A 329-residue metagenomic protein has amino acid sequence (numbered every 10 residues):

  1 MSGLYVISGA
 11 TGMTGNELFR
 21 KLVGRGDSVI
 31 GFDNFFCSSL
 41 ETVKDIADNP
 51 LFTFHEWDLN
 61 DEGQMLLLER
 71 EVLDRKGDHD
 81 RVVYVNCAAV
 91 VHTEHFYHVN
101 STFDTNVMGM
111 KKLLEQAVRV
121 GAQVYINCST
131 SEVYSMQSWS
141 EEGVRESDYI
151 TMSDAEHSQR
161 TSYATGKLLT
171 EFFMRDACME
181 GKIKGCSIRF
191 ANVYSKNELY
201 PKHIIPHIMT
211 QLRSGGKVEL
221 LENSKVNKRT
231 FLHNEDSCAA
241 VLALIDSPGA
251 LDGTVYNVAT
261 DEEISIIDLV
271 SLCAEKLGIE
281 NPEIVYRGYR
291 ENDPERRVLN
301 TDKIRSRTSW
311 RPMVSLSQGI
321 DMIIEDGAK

Functional and structural regions predicted by a protein language model:
L4-Y5, L18, L212-K329: C-terminal substrate-binding subdomain of Rossmann-fold SDR/epimerase-dehydratase oxidoreductases
Y5-G24: N-terminal Rossmann NAD(P)H-binding glycine-rich loop of SDR-like oxidoreductase domains
S8, R81-C87, N127, N257: Rossmann-fold scaffold of SDR-type NAD(P)-dependent oxidoreductases
D48-E62: Rossmann-fold cofactor-recognition segment
L59-T105: NAD(P)H-binding glycine-rich loop region in Rossmannoid oxidoreductase-like domains and their noncatalytic homologs
Y84-N86, K111-T161: Conserved Rossmann-fold NAD(P)-dependent oxidoreductase catalytic core, especially the SDR/UDP-sugar
W139-E146, L168, F172-R229, N234-I245 (+2 more regions): NAD(P)-dependent short-chain dehydrogenase/reductase
S162, G166: Active-site helix of classical SDR
